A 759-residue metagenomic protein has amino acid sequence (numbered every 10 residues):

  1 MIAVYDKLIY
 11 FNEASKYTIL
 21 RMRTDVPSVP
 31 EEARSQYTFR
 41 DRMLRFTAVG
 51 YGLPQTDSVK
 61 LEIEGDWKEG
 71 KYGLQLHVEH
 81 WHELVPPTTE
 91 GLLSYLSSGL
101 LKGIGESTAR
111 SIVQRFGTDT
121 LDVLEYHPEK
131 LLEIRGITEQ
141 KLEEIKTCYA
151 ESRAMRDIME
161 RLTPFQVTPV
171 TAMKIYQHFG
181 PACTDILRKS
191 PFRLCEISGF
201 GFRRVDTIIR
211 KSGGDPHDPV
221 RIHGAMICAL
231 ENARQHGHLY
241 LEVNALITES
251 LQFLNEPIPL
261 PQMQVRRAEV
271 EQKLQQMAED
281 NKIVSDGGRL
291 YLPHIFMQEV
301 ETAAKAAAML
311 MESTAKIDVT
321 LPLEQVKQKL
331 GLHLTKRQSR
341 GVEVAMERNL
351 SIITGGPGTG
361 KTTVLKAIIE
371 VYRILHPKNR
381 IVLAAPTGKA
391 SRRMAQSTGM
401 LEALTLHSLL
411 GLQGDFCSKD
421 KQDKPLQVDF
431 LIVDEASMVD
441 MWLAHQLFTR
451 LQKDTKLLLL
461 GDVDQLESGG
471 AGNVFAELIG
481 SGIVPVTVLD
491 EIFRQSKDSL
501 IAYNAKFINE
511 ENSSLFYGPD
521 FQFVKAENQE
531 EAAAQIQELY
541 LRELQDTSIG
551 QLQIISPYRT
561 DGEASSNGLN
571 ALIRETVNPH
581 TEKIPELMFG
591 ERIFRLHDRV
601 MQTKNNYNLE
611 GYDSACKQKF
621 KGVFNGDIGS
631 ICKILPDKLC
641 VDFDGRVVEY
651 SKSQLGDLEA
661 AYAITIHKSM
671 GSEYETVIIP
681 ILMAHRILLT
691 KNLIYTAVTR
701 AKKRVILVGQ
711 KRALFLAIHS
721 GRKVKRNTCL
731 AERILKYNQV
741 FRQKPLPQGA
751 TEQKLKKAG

Functional and structural regions predicted by a protein language model:
M1-D318, A758-G759: Accessory, non-ATPase domains that flank or precede helicase/AAA+ motor cores in DNA-metabolism machines
Q55-V59, P425, F594, V623: Short, well-ordered loop/turn sites that connect or cap secondary structure elements
G331-E347: N-terminal pre-P-loop "Q-motif" helix
A345, G356-P357, P386, P557: P-loop (Walker A) phosphate-binding loop of NTP-binding proteins
E347, I352, T363, A367 (+11 more regions): Conserved helicase motor core of SF1/SF2 NTP-dependent helicases
G360: Conserved glycine(s) of the Walker
V463-K621, C632, Y737: Conserved helicase motor core of P-loop NTPases
F620, N625-G759: C-terminal accessory regions
